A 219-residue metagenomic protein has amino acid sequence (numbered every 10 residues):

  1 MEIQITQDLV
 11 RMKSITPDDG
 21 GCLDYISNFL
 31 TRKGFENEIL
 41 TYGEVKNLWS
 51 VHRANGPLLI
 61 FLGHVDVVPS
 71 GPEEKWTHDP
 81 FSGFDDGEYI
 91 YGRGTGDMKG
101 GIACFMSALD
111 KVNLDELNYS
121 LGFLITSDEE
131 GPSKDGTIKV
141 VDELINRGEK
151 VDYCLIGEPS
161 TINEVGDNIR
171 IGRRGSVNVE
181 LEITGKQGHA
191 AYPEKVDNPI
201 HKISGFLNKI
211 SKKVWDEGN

Functional and structural regions predicted by a protein language model:
M1-T95, L114-N118: Acidic/His- and Gly-rich active-site-bordering loop/insert found across diverse amide/peptide-bond hydrolases
Q7, S27, A103-M106, D110 (+2 more regions): Predominant activation on well-ordered alpha-helical scaffold segments within soluble catalytic domains
V68-S70, I162-N168, A190: A short, acidic/glycine-rich surface segment
E88-C104, H189: Glycine/serine-rich anion-binding loops at beta->alpha junctions that coordinate negatively charged ligand groups
K99-G172: Acidic/histidine-rich catalytic neighborhood of metal-dependent amide-processing enzymes
A190-N219: Acidic-enriched catalytic cores of C-N bond-cleaving enzymes acting on peptides and small amides
